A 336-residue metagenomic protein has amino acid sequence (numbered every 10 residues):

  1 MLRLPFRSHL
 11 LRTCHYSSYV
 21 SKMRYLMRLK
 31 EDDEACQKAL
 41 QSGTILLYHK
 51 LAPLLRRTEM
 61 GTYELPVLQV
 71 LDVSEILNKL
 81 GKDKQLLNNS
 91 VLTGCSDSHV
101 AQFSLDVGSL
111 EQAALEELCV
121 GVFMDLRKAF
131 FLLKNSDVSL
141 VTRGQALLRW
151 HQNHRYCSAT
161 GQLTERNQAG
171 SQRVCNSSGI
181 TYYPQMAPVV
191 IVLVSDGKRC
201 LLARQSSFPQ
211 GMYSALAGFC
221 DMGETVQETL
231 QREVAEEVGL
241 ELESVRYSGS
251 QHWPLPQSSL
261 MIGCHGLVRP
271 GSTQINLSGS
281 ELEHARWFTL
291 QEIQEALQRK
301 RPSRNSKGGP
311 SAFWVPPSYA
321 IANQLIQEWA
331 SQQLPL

Functional and structural regions predicted by a protein language model:
L2-H154, E165, P209-Y213, Q257 (+2 more regions): Nudix hydrolase/Nudix homology domain
K82, T181-P184, P254-L255: Short Gly/Pro-enriched turn/cap motifs at secondary-structure boundaries
R155, A169-A215, C220, E241 (+2 more regions): N-terminal strand-loop-strand
G161-T164, Y182: Cys/His-rich microdomains that often coordinate metals
L216, L230, V234: Hydrophobic alpha-helical positions that pack around
E224-T225: Surface-exposed, charge/polar-rich loops and edge strands
L242-S250, S259-G263, L282-E283: Active-site lining segments that contact anionic ligands and/or coordinate catalytic metals
Q251-Q274, L290: Active-site-adjacent beta-strand/loop module that shapes the phosphate/pyrophosphate-binding cleft
